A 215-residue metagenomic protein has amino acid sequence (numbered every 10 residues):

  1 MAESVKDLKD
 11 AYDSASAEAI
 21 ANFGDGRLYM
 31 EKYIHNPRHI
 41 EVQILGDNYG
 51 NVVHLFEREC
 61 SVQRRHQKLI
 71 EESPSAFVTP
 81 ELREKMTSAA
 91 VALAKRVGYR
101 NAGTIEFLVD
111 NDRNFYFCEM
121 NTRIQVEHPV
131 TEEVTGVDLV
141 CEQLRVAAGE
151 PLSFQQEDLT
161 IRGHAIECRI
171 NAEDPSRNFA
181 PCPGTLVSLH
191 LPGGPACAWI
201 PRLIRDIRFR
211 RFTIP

Functional and structural regions predicted by a protein language model:
M1-P215: ATP-dependent carboxylate activation and anion-phosphoryl transfer catalytic cores that bind Mg-ATP to form
